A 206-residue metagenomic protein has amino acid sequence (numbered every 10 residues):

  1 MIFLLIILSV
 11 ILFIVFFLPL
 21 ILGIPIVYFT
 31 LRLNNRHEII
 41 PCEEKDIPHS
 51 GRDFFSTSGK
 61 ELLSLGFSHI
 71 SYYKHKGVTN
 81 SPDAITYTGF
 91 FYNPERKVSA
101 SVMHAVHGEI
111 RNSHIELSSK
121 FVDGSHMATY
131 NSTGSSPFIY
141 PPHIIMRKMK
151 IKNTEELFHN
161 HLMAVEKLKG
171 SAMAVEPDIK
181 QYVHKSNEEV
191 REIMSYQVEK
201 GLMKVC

Functional and structural regions predicted by a protein language model:
M1-L12: Feature marks short, highly hydrophobic, charge-poor N-terminal signal-anchor/signal peptide-like helices that anchor
F13-I24: Alpha-helical transmembrane segments
L22-Y87: N-terminal topogenic membrane-targeting module
G59, L63-V205: Structured extramembrane domains adjacent to transmembrane segments
